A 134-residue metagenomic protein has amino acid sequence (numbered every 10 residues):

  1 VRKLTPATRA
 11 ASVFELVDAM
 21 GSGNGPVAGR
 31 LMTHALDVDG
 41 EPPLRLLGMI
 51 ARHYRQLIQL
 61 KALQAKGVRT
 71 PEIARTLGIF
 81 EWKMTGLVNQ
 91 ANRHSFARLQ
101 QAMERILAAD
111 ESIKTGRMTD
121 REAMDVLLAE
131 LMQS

Functional and structural regions predicted by a protein language model:
V1-L99: Small-residue-rich helix-loop
P71-S134: Charge-biased C-terminal accessory regions appended to nucleic-acid-, cytoskeletal NTPase
